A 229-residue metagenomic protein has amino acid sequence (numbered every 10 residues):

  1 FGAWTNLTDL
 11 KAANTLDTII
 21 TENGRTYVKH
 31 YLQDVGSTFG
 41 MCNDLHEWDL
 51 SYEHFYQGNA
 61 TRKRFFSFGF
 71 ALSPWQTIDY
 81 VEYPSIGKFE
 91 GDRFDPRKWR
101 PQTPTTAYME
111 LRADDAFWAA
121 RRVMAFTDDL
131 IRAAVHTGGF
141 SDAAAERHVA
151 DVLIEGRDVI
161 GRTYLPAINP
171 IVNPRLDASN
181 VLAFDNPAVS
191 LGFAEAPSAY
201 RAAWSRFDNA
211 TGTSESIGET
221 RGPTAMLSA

Functional and structural regions predicted by a protein language model:
F1-L10: Conserved kinase catalytic-core helix
L10-D17: Hydrophobic residue at the +6 position relative to the catalytic HRD Asp in the kinase catalytic loop
E22-V181, L191: C-terminal catalytic region of ATP-dependent kinase domains
N186-E195: Short amphipathic, basic-aromatic surface patches that mediate peripheral association with negatively charged
Y200-R206: Extracellular low-complexity, O-glycosylation-prone stalks/linkers
A202, S228-A229: Short, aromatic- and glycine-rich surface loops/edge beta-strands on solvent-exposed regions
D208-T220: Surface-exposed loop/edge segments in extracytoplasmic proteins
G222-S228: Exposed aromatic-hydrophobic patches
